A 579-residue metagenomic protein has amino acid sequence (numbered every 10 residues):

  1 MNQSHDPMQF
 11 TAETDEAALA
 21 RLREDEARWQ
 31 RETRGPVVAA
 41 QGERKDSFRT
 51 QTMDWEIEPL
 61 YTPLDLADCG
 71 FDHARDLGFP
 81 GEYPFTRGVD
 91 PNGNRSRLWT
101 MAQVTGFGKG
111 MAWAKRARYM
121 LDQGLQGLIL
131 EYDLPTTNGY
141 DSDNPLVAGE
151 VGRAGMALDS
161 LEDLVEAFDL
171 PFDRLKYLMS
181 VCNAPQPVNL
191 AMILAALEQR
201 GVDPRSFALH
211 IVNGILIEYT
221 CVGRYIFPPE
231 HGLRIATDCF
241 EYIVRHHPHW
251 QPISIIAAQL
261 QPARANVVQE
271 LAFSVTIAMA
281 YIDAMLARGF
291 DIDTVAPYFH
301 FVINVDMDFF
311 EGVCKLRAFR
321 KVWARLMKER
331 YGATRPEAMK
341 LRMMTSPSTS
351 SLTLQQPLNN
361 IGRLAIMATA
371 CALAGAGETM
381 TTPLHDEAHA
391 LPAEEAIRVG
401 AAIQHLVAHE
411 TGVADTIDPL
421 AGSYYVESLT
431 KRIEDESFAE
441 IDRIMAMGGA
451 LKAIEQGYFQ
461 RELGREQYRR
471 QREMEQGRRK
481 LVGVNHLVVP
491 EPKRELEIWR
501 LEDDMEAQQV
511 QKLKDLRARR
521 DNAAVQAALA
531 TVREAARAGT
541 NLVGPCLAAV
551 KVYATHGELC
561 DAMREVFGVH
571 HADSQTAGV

Functional and structural regions predicted by a protein language model:
M1, A27, K115-Q126, L130 (+17 more regions): A broad, structural surface signal
N2-G312, R330-A333, E337-S346, E378-T382 (+1 more regions): Catalytic alpha/beta active-site cores
Q3-E13, A20, A27, R34-D68 (+6 more regions): Flexible, glycine-rich loop/tail regions that form catalytic "lids" or insertion modules at the edges of active sites
D159-E162, V181-P185, M192, Q199 (+8 more regions): Phosphate/diphosphate-binding loops
G214-L216, G232-F290, G362-I441, M447: Mobile "lid/hinge" segments at catalytic clefts and subdomain interfaces of large enzymes
V275-A278, F301-G400: Glycine-rich anion/phosphate-binding loop at the beta-strand->alpha-helix junction
D291-P297, P336-L341, T369-E378, L406-E410 (+2 more regions): A glycine-rich, aromatic-flanked flexible loop/lid motif
